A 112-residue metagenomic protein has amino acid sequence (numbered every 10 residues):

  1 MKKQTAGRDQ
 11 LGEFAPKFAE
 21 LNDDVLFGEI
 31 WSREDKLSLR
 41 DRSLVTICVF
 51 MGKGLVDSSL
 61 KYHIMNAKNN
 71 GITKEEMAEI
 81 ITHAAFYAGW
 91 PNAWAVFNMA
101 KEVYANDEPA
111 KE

Functional and structural regions predicted by a protein language model:
M1-D41, G52, N69, A93-E112: Acidic, glycine/proline-rich low-complexity segments that act as flexible tails and inter-domain linkers
K2, I47, K61-Y62, E75 (+1 more regions): Aromatic-enriched hydrophobic runs in primary sequence
D41-F50, L60, I80-I81: Short, structured motif recognition centered on aromatic/hydrophobic residues
M51, H83-W90: A short structural micro-motif
L60-H83, A95-N98, E102-V103: A cross-kingdom feature marking solvent-exposed beta-strand/loop segments within repeated, beta-rich binding/scaffold
